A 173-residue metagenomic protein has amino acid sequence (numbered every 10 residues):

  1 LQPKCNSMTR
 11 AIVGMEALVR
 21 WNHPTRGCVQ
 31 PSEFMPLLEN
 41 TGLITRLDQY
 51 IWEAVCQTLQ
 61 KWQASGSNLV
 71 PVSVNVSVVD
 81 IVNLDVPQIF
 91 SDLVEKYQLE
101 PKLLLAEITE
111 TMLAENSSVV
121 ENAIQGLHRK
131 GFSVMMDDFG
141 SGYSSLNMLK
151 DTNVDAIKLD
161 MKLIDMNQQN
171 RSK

Functional and structural regions predicted by a protein language model:
L1-L37, N75, M136: Active-site core of bacterial EAL-family cyclic-dinucleotide phosphodiesterase domains
T9-E16, L43-V120: Catalytic core of bacterial c-di-GMP phosphodiesterases, primarily the EAL and HD-GYP domains, capturing alpha-helical
E16, E33, L37, A54 (+2 more regions): Cyclic nucleotide signaling catalytic output domains
P31, D48, V86, F90 (+3 more regions): The cytosolic transmitter module of two-component sensor histidine kinases
S32-P36, T45, Q125: Conserved long alpha-helical elements within nucleotide-processing catalytic cores of c-di-GMP signaling and class III
L38-G42, R46, M112-A114, M166-S172: Short, contiguous acidic/charged loop-to-helix segments that flank catalytic cores in large enzymes
L93-N167: The catalytic core of metal-dependent phosphodiesterases that act on cyclic dinucleotides
